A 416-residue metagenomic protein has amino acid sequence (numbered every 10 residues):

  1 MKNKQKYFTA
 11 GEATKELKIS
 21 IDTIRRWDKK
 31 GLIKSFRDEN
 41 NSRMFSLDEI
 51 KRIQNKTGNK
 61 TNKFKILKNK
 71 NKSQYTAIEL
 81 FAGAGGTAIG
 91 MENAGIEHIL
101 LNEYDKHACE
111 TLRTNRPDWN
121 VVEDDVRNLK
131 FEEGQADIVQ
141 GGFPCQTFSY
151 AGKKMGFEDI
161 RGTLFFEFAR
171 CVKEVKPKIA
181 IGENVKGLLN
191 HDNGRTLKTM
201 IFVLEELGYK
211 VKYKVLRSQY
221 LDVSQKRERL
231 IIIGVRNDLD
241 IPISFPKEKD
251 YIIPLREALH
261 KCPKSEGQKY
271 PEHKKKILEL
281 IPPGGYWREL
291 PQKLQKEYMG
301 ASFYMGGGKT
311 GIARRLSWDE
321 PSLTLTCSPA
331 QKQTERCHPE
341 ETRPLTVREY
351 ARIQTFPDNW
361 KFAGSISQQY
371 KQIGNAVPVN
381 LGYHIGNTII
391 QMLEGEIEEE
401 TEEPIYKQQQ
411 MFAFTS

Functional and structural regions predicted by a protein language model:
M1-Q5: A detector for short, charged/polar N-terminal pre-domain segments
G11, E16, D22, R26-K30 (+4 more regions): S-adenosyl-L-methionine-dependent DNA methyltransferase catalytic core
S35-D38: Beta-hairpin "wing" of winged helix-turn-helix
N59-K176, K186-N190, R195-K198: Core alpha/beta nucleotide-donor-binding catalytic domains of modification enzymes
K106, P144-Q146, K186-G187, Q219-L221 (+2 more regions): Short, solvent-exposed loop/turn segments at secondary-structure junctions
T163-K226, L230-V235: Conserved Class I SAM-dependent methyltransferase catalytic core
